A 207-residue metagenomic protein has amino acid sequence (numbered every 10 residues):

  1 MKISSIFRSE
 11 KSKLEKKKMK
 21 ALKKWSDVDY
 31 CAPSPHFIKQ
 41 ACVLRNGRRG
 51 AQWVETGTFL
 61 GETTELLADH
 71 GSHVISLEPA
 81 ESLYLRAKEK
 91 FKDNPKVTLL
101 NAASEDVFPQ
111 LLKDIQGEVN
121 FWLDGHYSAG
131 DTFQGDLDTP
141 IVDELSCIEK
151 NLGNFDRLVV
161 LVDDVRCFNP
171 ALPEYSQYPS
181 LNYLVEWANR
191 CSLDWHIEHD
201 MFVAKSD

Functional and structural regions predicted by a protein language model:
M1-N120, H126-D207: A short alpha-helical cap/connector motif
